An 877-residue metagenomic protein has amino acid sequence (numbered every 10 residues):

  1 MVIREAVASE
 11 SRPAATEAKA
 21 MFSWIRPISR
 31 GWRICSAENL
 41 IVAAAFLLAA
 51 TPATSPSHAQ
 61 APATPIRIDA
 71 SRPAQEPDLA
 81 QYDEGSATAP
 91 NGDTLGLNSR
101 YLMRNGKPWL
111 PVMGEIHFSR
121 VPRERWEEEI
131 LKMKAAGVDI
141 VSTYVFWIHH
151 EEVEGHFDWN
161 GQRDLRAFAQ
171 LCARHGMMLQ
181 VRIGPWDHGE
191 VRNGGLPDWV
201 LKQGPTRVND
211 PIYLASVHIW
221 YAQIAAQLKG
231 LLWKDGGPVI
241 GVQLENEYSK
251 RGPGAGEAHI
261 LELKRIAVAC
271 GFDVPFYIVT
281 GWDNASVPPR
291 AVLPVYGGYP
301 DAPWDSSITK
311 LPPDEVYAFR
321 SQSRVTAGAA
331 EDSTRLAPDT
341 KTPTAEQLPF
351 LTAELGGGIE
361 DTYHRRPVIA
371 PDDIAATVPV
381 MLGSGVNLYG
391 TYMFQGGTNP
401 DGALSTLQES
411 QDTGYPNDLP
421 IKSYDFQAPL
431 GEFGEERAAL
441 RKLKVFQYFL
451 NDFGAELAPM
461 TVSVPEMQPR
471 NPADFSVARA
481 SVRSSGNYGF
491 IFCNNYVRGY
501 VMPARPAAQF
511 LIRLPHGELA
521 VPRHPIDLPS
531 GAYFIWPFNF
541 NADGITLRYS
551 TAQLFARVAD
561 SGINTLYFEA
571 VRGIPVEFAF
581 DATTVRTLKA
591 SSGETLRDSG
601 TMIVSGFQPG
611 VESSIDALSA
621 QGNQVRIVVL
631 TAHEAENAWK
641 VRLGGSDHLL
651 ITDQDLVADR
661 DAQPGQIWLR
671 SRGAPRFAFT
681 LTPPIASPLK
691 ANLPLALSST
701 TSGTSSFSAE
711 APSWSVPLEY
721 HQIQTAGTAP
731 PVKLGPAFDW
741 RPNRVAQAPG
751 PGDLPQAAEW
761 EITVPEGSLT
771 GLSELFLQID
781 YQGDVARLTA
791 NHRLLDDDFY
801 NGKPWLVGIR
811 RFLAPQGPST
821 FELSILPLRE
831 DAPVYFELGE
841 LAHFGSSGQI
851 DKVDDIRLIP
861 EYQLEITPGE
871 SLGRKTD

Functional and structural regions predicted by a protein language model:
E38-P52: Bacterial N-terminal signal peptides
A61-I140, G869: N-terminal carbohydrate-binding accessory modules
W126-R192, K264, V268: Aromatic-lined substrate-binding rim segments of carbohydrate-active enzymes
R174-G328, R335-D361, V380-V386: Active-site region of glycoside hydrolase catalytic domains
K202, Y213-L228, D235-Q243, G256 (+6 more regions): Carbohydrate-binding surfaces of carbohydrate-active enzymes
A508-I512, D581-A582, G783-L795: Short, surface-exposed beta-strand/strand-loop-strand elements in extracellular ectodomains
A620-V625, P827-Y835: Short acidic/polar inter-strand loop motif in beta-rich domains
S768-N791, D798, L823-S824: Aromatic-lined ligand-binding clefts that engage carbohydrates, nucleic acids, or primary amines
